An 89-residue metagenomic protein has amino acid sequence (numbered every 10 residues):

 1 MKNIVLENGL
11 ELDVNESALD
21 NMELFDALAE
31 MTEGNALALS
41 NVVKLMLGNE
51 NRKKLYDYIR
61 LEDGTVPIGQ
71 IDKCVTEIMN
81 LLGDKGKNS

Functional and structural regions predicted by a protein language model:
M1-G9: Short acidic-hydrophobic surface loop/beta-edge motif
E11-D13: A contiguous, surface-oriented mixed alpha/beta subdomain in the mid-to-C-terminal portion of proteins that forms
N15-S89: Short, surface-exposed, charged amphipathic helix/loop patches that serve as local interaction elements
